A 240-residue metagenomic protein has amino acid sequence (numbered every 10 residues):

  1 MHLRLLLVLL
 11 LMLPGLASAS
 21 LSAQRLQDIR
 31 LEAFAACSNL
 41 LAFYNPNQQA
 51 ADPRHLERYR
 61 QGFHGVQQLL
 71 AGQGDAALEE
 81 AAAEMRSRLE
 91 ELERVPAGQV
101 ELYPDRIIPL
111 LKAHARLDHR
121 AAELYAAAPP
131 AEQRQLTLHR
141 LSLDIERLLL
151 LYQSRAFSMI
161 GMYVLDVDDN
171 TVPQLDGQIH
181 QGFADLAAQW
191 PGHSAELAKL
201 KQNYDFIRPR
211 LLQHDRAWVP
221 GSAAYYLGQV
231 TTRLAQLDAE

Functional and structural regions predicted by a protein language model:
H2-L9: Sec-dependent signal peptide recognition, specifically the positively charged N-region followed immediately by
P14-S18: N-terminal signal peptide c-region/cleavage motif recognized by signal peptidases
S20-Q24, A126-P129: Short, recurring structural edge motifs at helix starts
L21, R25-D28, D215, V219: Solvent-exposed loop and edge beta-strand segments that line ligand/cofactor-binding and catalytic clefts
Q24-A51, Q133-G161, A224, G228-Q236: N-terminal extracytoplasmic segments of bacterial inner-membrane proteins
L40-A51, L70-Q73, L92-Q99, L124 (+7 more regions): Secondary-structure edge/capping motif, primarily at the C-terminal ends of alpha-helices and the immediately following
R54-R116, T137, F183-A217, G221-T232: Heptad-repeat alpha-helical coiled-coil/4-helix-bundle sensor or tether segments in soluble regions
Y103-A198: Extended amphipathic alpha-helical interaction segments
